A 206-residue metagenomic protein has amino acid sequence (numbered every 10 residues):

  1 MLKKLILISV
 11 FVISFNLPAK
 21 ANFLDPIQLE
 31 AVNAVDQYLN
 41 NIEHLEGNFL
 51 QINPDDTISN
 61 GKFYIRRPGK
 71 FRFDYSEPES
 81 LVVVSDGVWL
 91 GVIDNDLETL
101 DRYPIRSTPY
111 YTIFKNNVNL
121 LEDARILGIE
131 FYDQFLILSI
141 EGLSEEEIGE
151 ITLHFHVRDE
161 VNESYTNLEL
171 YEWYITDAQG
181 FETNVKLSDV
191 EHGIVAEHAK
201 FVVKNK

Functional and structural regions predicted by a protein language model:
L5-I13: Sec-dependent N-terminal signal peptides
V12-K20: C-terminal segment of classical bacterial N-terminal signal peptides
K20-L29: Cleaved targeting-peptide boundary
Q37-D56: A short, Trp-centered hydrophobic/proline-enriched beta-strand micro-motif
L45-F49, S59-F63, F71-F73: One face of beta-strands
L50-I52, D74-S76, I93-N95, E141-L143 (+1 more regions): A generic structural motif
F63-F114, T183: An acidic-aromatic
E122-K206: Gly/Pro-enriched, hydrophobic low-complexity segments that function as extracytoplasmic propeptides/linkers
